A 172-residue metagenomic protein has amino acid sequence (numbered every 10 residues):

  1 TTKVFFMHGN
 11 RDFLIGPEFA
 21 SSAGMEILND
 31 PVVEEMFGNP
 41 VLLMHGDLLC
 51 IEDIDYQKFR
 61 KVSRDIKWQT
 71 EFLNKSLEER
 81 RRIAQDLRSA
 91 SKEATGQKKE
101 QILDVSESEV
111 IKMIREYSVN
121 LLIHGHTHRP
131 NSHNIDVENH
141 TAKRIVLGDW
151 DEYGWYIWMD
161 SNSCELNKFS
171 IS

Functional and structural regions predicted by a protein language model:
T1-M36: Core catalytic region of metal-dependent phosphoesterases/phosphodiesterases, especially metallo-beta-lactamase-like
T1-T2, T70, T95, T127 (+1 more regions): Residue-identity detector for threonine
T1-V4, H45, S76-R81, K98 (+2 more regions): Short low-complexity stretches enriched in small and charged residues
T2-H8, R81-Q85, L103-S106, Y117-N120 (+1 more regions): A broad, low-specificity signal for short, low-complexity segments enriched in glycine/proline and polar/charged
V4, M25, W68-Q69, N120: A general structural signal for well-ordered secondary-structure junctions
G24-D30, P40-L42, D47, D53-F59 (+1 more regions): Conserved beta-sheet core of the metallophosphoesterase superfamily
M44-S106: Active-site-proximal loop/helix segment associated with metal-binding centers of metalloenzymes
